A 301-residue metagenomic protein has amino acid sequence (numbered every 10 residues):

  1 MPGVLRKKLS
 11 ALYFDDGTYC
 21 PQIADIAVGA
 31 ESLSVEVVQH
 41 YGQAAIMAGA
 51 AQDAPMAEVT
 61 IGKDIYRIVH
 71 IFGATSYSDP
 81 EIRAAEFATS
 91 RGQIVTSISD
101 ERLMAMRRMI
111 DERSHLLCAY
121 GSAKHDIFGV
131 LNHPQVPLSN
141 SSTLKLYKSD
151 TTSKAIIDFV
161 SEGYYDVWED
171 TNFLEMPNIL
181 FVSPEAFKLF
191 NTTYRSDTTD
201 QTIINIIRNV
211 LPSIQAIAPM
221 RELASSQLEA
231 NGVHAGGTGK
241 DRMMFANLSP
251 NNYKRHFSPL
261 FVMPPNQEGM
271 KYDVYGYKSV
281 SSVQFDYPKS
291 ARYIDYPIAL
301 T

Functional and structural regions predicted by a protein language model:
M1-A30, N191-T301: Sequence/fold signature of self-assembling virion shell proteins
P2-A74: Assembly/oligomerization interface modules of large self-assembling protein complexes
F72, S76-F159: Alpha-helical scaffold segments that mediate packing/assembly in large oligomeric complexes
I110, S114-L117, V160-T171, I207-L211: Hydrophobic, Leu/Ile/Phe/Ala-enriched alpha-helical segments that form helix-helix packing faces
D111, E185, S279: Residue-level marker of positions within ordered structural domains that often coincide with functionally constrained
K124-F128, Q135-P137, E185-L189, A224 (+1 more regions): Short, catalytically relevant binding-site loops at active-site mouths
L131-I203: Extended, solvent-exposed, turn-rich assembly/linker loops in the middle of proteins
